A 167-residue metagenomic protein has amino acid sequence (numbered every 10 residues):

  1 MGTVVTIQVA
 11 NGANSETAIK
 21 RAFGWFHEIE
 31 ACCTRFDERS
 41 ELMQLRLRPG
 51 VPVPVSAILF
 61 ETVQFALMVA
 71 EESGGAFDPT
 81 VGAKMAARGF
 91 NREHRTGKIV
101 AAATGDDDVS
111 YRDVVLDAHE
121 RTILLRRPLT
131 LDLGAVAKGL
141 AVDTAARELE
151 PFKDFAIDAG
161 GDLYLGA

Functional and structural regions predicted by a protein language model:
M1-A137, T144-A156: A contiguous, well-ordered beta/alpha segment that forms the leading edge of an enzyme domain
D162-A167: Beta-rich nucleic-acid/ligand-interaction surfaces
